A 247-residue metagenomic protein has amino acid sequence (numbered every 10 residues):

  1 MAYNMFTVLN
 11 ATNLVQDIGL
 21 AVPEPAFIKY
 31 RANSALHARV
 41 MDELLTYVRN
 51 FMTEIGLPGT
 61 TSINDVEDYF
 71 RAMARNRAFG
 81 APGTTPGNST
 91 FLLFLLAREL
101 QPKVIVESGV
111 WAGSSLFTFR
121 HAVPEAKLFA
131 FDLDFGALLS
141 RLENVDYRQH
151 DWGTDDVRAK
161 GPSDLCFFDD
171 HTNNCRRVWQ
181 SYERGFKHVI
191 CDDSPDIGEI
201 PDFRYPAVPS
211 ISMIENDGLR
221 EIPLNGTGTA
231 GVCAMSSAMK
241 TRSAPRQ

Functional and structural regions predicted by a protein language model:
M1-F167, T172-Q247: A short alpha-helical cap/connector motif
